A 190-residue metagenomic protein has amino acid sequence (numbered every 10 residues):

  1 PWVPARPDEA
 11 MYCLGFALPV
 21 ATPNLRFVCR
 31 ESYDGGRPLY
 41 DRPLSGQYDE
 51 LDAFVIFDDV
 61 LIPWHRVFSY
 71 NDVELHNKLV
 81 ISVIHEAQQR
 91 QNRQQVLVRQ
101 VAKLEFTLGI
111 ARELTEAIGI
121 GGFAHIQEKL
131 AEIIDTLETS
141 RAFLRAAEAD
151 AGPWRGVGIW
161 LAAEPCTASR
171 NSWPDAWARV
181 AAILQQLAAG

Functional and structural regions predicted by a protein language model:
P1-V96: FAD-binding core of flavoproteins
P19, I62-P63, T136, A149 (+2 more regions): Short, well-ordered loop/turn and helix-capping segments at boundaries between secondary-structure elements and domains
N92, V96-R99, L161, P165: Non-transmembrane, amphipathic alpha-helical segments
Q95-W154: Extended amphipathic alpha-helical segments enriched in small hydrophobics
Q127-A131, I159-T167: Short, charged, amphipathic alpha-helical segments
A149-G156, Q185-A189: Structured alpha-helical bundle/scaffold domains in large eukaryotic membrane-trafficking regulators
E164-G190: Alpha-helix capping/hinge segments and adjacent helical runs
